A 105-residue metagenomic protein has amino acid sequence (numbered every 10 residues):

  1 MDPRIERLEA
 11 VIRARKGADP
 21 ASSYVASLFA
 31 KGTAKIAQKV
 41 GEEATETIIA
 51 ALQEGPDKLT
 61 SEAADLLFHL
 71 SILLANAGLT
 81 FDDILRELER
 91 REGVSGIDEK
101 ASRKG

Functional and structural regions predicted by a protein language model:
M1-A63, L67-G105: Flexible "arm" and connector segments at domain edges
